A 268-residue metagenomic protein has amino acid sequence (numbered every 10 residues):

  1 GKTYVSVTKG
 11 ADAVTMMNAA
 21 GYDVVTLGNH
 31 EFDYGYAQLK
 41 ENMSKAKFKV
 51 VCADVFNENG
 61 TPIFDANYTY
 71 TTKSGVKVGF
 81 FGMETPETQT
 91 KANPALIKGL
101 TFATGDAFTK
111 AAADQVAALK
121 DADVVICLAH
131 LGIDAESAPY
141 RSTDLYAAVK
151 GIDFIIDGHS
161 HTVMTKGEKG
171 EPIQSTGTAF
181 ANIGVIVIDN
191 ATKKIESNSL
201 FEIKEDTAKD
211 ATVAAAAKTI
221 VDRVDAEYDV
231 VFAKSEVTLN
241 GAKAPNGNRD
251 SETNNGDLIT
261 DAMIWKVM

Functional and structural regions predicted by a protein language model:
G1-K209, D250, N255, A262: Acidic, metal/ion-coordinating pockets
A214-M268: Non-catalytic terminal accessory segments
